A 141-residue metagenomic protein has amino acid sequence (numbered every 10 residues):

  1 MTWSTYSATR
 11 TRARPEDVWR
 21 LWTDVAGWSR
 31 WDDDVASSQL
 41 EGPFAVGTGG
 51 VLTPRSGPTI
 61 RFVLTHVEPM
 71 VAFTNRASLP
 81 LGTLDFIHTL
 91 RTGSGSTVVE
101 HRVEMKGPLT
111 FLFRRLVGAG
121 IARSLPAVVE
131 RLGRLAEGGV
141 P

Functional and structural regions predicted by a protein language model:
M1-Q39: Hydrophobic ligand-binding cavity/cleft-lining segments
W3-T5, P58, V71, L84 (+1 more regions): Residues at beta-strand starts and edge strands
T9-T11, L52, N75, L90: Short beta-strand element of the conserved SAM-dependent methyltransferase core
R12-E16, T65-M70, T89-V98: A short, structured loop/turn motif at beta-sheet edges
E16-W19, P126, E130: Amphipathic alpha-helical segments that line or abut small-molecule/effector binding pockets and mediate allosteric
R30, Q39-D85, P108, E130-P141: Glycine-rich portal/gate segments that line the openings of hydrophobic small-molecule binding cavities
S78-A127, R134: Beta-strand/loop substructures that line and gate deep hydrophobic ligand-binding cavities in soluble
